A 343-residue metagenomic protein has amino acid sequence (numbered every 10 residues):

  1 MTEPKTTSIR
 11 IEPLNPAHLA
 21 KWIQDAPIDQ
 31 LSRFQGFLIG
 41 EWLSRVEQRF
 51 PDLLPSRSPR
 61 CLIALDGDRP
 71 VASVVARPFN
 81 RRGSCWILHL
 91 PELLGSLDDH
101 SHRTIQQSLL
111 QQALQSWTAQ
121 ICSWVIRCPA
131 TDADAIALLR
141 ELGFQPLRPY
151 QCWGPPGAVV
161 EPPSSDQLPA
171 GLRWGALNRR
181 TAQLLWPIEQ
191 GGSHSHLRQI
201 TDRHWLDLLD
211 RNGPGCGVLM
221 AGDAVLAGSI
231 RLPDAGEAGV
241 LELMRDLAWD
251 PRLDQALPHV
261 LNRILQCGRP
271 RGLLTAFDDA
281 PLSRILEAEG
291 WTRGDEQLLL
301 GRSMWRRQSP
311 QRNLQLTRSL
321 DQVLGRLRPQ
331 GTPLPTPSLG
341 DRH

Functional and structural regions predicted by a protein language model:
T2, E141-S164, G272-H343: Active-site/acyl-donor-binding loops of N-acyltransferases
T2-A76, E141-A238: Amide-forming acyltransferase catalytic core, primarily the GNAT-like/NAT-type and related acyltransferase folds
L14, S84-L88, C128-T131, Q145-P155 (+3 more regions): Aromatic/pi-system hotspot detector in well-structured domains
L62-L110: Long, hydrophobic/aromatic-enriched structural stretches that serve as scaffold segments
V75, S108, R127-P129, I136-F144 (+6 more regions): A structural feature that tracks compact, well-ordered secondary-structure segments with a strong bias toward
G83-H100, A235-P251, L257: Conserved acetyl-CoA binding element of GNAT-fold acetyltransferases
D99-Q115, E141, D250-L265: Conserved acetyl-CoA-binding loop-helix of GNAT-fold acetyltransferases
W117-P129, Q266-D278: Conserved GNAT acetyl-CoA-binding A-motif
